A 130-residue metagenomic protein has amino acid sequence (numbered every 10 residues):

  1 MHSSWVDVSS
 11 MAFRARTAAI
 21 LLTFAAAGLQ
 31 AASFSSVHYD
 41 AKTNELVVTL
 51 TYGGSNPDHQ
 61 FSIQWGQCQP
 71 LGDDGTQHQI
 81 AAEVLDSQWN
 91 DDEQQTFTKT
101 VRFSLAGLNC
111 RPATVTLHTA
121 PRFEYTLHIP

Functional and structural regions predicted by a protein language model:
S3-A19: Bacterial N-terminal signal peptides that target proteins for export
A25-A26: N-terminal signal peptide c-region/cleavage motif recognized by signal peptidases
A32-P70: Short, surface-exposed binding/anchoring microloops in extracellular/periplasmic proteins
E45-V47, Q79, T98-R102: Intrinsic-disorder/low-complexity, polar/charged segments enriched in Ser/Thr/Lys/Arg/Asp/Glu/Gln
G66-S87: Ser/Thr-rich low-complexity repeats and stalk/linker segments
C68-P70, C110-A113, R122: Solvent-exposed beta-hairpin/edge-strand motifs
E83-T114: Short, solvent-exposed, Trp/other aromatic-anchored flexible loops in extracytoplasmic proteins
T119-H128: Short acidic/polar inter-strand loop motif in beta-rich domains
